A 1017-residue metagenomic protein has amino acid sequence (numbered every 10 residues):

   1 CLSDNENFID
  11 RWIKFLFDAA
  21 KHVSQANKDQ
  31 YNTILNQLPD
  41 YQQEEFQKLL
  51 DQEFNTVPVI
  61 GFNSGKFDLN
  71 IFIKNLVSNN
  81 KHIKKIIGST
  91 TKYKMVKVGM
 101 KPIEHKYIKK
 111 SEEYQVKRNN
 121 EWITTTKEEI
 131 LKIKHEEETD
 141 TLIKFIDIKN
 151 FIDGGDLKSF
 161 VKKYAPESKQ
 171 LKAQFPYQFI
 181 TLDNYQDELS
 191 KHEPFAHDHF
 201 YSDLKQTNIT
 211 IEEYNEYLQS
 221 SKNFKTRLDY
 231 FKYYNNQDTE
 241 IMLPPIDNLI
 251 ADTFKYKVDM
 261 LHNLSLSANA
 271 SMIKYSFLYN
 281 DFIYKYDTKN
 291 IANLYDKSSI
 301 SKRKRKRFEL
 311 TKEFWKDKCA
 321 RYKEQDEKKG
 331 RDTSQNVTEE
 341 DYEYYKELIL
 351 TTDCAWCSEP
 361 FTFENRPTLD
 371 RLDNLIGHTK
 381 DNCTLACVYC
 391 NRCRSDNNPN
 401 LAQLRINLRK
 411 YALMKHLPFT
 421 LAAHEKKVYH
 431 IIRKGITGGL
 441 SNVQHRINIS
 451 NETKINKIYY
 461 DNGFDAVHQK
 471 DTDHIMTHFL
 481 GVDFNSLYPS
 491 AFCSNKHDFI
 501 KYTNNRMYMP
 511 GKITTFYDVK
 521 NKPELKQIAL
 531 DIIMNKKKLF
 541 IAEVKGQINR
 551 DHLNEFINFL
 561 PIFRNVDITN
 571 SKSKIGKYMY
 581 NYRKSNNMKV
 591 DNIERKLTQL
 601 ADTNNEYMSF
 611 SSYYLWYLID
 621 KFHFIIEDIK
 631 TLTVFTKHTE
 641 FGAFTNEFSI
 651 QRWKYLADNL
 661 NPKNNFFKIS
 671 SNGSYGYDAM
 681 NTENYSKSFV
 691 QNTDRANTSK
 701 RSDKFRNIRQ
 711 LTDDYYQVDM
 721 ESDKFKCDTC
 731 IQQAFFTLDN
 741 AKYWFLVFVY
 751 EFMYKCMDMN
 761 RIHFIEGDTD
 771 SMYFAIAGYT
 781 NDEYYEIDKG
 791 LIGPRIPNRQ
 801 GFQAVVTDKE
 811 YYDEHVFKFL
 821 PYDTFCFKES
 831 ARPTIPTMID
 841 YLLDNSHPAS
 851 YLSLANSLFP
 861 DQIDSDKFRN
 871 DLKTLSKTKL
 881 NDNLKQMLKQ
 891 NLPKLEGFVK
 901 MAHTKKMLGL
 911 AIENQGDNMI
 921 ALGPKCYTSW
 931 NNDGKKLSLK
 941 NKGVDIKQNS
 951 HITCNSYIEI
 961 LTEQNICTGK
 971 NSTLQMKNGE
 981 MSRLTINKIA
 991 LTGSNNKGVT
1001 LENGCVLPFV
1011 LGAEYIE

Functional and structural regions predicted by a protein language model:
C1-N63, F67-W315, H378, N400-E1017: Conserved acidic
K304-D353: Short, charged surface segments at domain edges that flank catalytic/cofactor-binding sites
D326-G330, C387, Y754: Short, charged, low-hydrophobicity "junction" segments
S334-E343, D353-L385, R394, N398: Histidine-centered nuclease catalytic patch
S358, C387, E543-G546: Pocket-edge structural micro-motifs
